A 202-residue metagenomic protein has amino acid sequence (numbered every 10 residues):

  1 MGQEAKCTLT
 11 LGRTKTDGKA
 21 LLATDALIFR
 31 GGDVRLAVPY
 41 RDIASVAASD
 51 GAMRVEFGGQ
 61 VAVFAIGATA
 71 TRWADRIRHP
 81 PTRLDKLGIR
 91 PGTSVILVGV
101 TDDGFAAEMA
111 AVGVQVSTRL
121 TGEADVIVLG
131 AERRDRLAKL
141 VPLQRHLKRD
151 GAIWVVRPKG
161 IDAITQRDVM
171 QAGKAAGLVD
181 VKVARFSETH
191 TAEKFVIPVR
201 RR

Functional and structural regions predicted by a protein language model:
M1-T24: Anionic N-terminal interaction surfaces
L27-F29, L36-G51: Phosphoinositide-dependent membrane-docking surfaces
G58-R76: Canonical phosphoinositide-binding patch of PH/PH-like domains
K86-T101: Conserved class I S-adenosyl-L-methionine
D102-E108, R136, I161-T165: Short, charged/polar "capping" segments at the starts of alpha-helices and the immediately preceding loops
V114-A124: Short acidic low-complexity segments
L137-D150: A short glycine-rich, Lys/Arg-flanked "PGG" loop and its adjoining helix->strand segment in the class I
G151-K194: C-terminal substrate-binding/active-site "lid" region of AdoMet-derived donor-dependent transferases
